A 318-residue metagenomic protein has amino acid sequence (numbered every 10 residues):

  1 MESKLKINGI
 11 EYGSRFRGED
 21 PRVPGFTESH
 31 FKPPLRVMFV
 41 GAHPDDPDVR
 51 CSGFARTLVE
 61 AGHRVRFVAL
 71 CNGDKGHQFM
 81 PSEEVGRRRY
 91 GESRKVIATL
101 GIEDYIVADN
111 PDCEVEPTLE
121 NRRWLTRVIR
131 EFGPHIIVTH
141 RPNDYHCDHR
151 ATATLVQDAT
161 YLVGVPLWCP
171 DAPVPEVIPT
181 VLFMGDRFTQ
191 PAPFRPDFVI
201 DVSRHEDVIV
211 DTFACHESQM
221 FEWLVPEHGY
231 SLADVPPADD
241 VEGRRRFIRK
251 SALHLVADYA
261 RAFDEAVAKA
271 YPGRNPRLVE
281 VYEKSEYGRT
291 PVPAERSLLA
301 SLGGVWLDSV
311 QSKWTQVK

Functional and structural regions predicted by a protein language model:
E2-F132, L162, G303, Q311-Q316: Active-site rim/loop-helix segments in enzyme catalytic domains that contact anionic ligands
E2-P33, C169-P170, V177, A192 (+1 more regions): C-terminal accessory domains and tails appended to enzymatic cores
R66, R94, T99, E103-D186 (+1 more regions): Internal alpha/beta domain cores that form substrate/cofactor-binding pockets in large enzymes and binding proteins
N72-D74, D112-E114, F188, E206 (+1 more regions): Residue-level detector of flexible, active-site-proximal loop/helix-junction positions within diverse enzyme catalytic
H77-M80, A192-P196: Short acidic, glycine/proline-rich loop/turn micro-motifs
E83, R87, R150, T154 (+1 more regions): Short, conserved loop/turn and helix-capping segments at secondary-structure boundaries that abut family-defining
E92, L155, A159, V208-C215: Amphipathic alpha-helical segments that form well-ordered structural scaffolds and often line/cohere around active
P142, D186-R187, H205, H216: Histidine- and/or cysteine-centered catalytic micro-motif in compact active-site loops
